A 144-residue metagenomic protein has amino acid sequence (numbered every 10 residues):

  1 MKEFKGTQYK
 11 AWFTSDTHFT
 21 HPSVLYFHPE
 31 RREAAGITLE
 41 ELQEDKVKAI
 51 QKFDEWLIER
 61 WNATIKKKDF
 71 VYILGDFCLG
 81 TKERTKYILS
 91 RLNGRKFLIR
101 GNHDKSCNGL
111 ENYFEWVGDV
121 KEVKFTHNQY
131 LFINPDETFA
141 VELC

Functional and structural regions predicted by a protein language model:
M1-G6, F132-D136: A short acidic-Thr-Gly-centered motif at the start of a beta-strand
K2-G6, W12-T14, F19, S23-V120: Core catalytic region of metal-dependent phosphoesterases/phosphodiesterases, especially metallo-beta-lactamase-like
E111-C144: Conserved beta-sheet core of the metallophosphoesterase superfamily
